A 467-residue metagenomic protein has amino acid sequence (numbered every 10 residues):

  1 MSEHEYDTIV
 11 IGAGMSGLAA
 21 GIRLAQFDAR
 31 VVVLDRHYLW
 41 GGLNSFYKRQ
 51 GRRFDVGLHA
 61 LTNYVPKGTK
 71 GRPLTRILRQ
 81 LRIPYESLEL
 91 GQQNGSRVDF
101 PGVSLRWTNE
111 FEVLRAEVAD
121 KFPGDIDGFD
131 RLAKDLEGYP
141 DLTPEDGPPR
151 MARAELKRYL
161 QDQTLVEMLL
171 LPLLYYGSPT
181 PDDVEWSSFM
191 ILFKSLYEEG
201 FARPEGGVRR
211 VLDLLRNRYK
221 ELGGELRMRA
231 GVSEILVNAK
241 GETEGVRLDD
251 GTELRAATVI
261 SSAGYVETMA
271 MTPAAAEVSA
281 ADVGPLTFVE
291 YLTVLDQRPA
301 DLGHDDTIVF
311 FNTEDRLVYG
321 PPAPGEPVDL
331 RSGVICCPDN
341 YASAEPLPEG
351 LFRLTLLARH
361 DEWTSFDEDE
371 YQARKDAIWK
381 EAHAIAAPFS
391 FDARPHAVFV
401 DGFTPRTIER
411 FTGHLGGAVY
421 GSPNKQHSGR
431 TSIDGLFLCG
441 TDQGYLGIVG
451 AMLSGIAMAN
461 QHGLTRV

Functional and structural regions predicted by a protein language model:
S2-D127: N-terminal glycine-rich phosphate/pyrophosphate-binding loop and immediately adjacent elements
L58, T441-R466: A conserved FAD-binding loop/helix module that cradles the flavin
R97-A119, Y219-E221, E225-L226, S233-E244: Feature captures the FAD/FMN-dependent oxidoreductase FAD-binding
D99-V184: Rossmann-like flavin
D162, V166-P179, L330-V334, P388-Y445: A glycine-rich dinucleotide-binding beta-alpha-beta segment and adjacent secondary-structure elements that constitute
L192-T243: Helical element adjacent to the flavin cofactor pocket in flavoenzyme catalytic cores
S233-P346: Mid-domain catalytic core of redox enzymes that form a hydrophobic substrate pocket/lid adjacent to a catalytic redox
Q297-F403: C-terminal segments that line or cap access tunnels to active or ligand-binding sites in enzymes and enzyme-associated
